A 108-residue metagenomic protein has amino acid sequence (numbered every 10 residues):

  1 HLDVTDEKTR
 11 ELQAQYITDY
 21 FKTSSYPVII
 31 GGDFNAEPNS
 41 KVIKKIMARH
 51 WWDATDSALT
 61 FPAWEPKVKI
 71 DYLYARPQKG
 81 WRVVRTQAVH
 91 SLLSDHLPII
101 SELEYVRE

Functional and structural regions predicted by a protein language model:
H1-E108: Active-site regions of metal-assisted phosphoester/phosphodiester hydrolases, unifying DNase/endonuclease modules
